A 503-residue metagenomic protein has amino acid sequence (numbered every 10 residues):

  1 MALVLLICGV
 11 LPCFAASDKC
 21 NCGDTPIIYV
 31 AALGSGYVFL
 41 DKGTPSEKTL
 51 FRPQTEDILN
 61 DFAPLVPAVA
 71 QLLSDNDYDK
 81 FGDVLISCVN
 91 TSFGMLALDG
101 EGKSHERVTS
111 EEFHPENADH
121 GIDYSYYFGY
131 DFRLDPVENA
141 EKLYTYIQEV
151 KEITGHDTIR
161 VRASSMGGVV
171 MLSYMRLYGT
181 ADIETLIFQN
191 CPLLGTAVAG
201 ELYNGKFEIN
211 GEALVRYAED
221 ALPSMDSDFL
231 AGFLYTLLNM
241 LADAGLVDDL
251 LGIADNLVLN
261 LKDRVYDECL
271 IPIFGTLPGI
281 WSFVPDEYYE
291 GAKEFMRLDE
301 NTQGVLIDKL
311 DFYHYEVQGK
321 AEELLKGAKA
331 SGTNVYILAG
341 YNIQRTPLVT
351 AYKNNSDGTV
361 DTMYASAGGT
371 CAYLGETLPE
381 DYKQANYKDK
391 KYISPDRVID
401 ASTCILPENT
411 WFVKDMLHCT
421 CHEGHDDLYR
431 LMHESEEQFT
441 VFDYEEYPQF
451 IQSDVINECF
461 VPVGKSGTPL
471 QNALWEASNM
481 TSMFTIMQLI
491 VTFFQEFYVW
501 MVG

Functional and structural regions predicted by a protein language model:
M1-A15: Sec-dependent N-terminal signal peptides of Gram-positive bacterial secreted proteins and lipoproteins
L6, Y144, Y336-A339: Residue-level recognition of well-ordered secondary-structure positions
C8, H105-R107, Y313-V317: A short linear-motif detector with a strong N-terminal bias
D18, Q71, E152, V215-D220 (+9 more regions): Polar/charged alpha-helical tracts
D18-R162, G168-L222, Q344, A351-V502: N-terminal non-catalytic accessory region
Y126, Y130, L134, L259-K353: Alpha/beta-hydrolase fold catalytic core
E208-D286: Non-catalytic, alpha-helical, charged scaffold/linker segments that couple or flank catalytic or architectural cores
M225-D228, G232, G245, V305-D308 (+3 more regions): Alpha-helix boundary/N-cap detector
